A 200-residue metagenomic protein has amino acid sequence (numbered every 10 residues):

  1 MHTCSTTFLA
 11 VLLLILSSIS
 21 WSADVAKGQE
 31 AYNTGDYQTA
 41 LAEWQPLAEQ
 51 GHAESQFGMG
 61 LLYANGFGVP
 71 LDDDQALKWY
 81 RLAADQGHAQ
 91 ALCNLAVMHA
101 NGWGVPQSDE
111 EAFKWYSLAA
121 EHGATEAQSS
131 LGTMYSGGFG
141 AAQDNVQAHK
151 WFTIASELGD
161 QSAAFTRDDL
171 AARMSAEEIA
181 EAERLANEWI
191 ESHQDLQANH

Functional and structural regions predicted by a protein language model:
M1-F8: Bacterial N-terminal signal peptides that target proteins for export
S17-I19: N-terminal signal peptide c-region/cleavage motif recognized by signal peptidases
W21-D24, A53-S55, A89-A91, T125-A127 (+1 more regions): Helix-start (N-cap) detector for alpha-helical repeat units in TPR-like alpha-solenoids, especially tetratricopeptide
D24-A31, E43-L47, G58-N65, V69 (+4 more regions): Hydrophobic face of amphipathic alpha-helices that form TPR/SEL1-like repeat modules and related alpha-solenoid
K27, Q161-H200: Terminal, low-structured helical/coil segments at or just beyond the last alpha-helical repeat
A31-D36, E49-H52, N65-F67, D72 (+8 more regions): Short helix-capping/linker turns of helical repeat alpha-solenoids
